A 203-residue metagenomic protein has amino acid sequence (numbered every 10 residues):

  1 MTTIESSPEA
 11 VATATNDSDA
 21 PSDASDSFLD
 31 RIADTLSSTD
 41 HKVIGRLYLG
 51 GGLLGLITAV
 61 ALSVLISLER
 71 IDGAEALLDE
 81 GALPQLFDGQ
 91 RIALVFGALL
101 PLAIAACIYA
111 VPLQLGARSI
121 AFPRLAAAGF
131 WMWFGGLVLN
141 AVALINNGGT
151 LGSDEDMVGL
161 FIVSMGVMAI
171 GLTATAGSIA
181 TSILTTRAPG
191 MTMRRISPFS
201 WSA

Functional and structural regions predicted by a protein language model:
T2-A203: ...captures the hydrophobic TM-helix bundle architecture rather than a specific catalytic motif, and can also fire on
